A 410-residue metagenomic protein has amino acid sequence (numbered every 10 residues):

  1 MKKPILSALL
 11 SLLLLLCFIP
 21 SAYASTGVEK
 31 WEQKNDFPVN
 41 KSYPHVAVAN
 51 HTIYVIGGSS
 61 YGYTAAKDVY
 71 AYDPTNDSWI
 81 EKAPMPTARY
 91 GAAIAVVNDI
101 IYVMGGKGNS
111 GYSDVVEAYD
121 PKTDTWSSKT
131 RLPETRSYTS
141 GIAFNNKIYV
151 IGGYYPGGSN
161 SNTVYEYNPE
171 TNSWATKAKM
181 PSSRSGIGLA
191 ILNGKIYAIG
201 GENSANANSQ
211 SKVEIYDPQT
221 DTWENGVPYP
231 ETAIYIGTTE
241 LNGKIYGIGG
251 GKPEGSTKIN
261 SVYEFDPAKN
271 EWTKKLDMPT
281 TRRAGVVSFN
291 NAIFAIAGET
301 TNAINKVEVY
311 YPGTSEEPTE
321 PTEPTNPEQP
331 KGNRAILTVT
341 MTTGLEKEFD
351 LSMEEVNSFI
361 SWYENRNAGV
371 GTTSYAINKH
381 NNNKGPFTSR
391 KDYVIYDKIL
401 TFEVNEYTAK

Functional and structural regions predicted by a protein language model:
K2-A24: Sec-dependent N-terminal signal peptides of Gram-positive bacterial secreted proteins and lipoproteins
I5, N50, S60, Y155 (+4 more regions): Generic alpha-helix detector with strongest preference for long hydrophobic helices that associate with membranes
A8, P44, M278, G385-P386: Generic hydrophobic alpha-helical membrane-segment signal
L13, N35, T388: Generic anion/oxyanion-binding catalytic loop in active/binding sites
P20-E323: Kelch-like beta-propeller repeat domains
T26, G313-K410: Eukaryotic intrinsically disordered, low-complexity regulatory linkers and tails enriched in Ser/Thr/Pro
